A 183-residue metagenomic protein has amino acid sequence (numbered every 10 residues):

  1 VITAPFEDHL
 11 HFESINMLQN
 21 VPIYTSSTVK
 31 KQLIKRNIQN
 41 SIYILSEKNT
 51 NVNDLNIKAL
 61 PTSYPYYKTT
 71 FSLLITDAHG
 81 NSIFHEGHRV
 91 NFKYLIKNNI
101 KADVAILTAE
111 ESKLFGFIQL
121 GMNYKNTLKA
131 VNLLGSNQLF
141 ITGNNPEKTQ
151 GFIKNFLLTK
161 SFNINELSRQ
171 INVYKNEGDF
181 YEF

Functional and structural regions predicted by a protein language model:
V1-I2, P22-S27, I42-Y43, I83-G87: Short, hydrophobic beta-strand segments that form beta-sheet elements in well-ordered domains
V1-T25, I100-E110: Active-site metal-binding motif and surrounding structural segment of the metallo-beta-lactamase
A4, H11, I57, H88 (+1 more regions): Divalent metal-coordination and catalytic microenvironments
A4-P5, T62-S63, G87-R89, A109-E111 (+1 more regions): Active-site metal-binding loops of divalent metal-dependent hydrolases
V21-K30, N137-T142: Short internal beta-strands
S26-Q32, L45-K48: Short, polar loop motifs at secondary-structure junctions
I44-K101, Q119: Core dinuclear metal-dependent hydrolase active-site scaffold
F92-E182: Cap/insert and terminal regions of metallo-dependent hydrolase folds
